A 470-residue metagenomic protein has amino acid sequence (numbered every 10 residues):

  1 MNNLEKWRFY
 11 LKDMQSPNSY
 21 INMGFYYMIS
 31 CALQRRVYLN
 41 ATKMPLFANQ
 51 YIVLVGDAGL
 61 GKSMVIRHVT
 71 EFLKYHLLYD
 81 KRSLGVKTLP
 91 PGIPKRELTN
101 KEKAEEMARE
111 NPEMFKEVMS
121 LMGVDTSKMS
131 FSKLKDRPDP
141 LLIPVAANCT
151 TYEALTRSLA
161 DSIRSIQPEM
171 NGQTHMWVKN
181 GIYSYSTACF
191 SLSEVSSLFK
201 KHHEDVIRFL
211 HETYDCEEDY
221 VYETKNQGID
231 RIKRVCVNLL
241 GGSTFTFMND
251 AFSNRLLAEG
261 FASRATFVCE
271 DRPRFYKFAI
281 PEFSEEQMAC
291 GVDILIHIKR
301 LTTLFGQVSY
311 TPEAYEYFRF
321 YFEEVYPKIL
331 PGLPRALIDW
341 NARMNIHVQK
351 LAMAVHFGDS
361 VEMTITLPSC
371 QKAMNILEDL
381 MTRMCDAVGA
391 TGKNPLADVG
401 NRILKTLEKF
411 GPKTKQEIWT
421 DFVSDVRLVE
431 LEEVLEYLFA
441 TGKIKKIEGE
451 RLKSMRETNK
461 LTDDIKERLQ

Functional and structural regions predicted by a protein language model:
M1-Q470: Phosphate-handling catalytic cores of nucleic-acid transaction enzymes
